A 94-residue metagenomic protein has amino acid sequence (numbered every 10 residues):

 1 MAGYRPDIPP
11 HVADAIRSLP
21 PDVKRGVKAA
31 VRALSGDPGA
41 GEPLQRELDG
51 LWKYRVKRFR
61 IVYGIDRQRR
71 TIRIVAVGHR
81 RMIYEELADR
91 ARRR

Functional and structural regions predicted by a protein language model:
M1-P6, S18, R25, G64-R94: Enriched for short, Lys/Arg-rich terminal
G3-P43: N-terminal first-folded block
G26-K28, R32, L51, K57 (+1 more regions): Short amphipathic alpha-helical "recognition" segments used for binding
G39-M82: Basic/aromatic recognition patch in beta-strand/loop cores that engages polyanionic ligands
